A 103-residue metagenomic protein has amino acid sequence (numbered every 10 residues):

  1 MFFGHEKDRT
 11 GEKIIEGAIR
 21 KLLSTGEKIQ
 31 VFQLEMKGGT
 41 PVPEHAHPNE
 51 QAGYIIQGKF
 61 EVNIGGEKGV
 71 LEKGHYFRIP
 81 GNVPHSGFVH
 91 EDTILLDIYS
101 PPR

Functional and structural regions predicted by a protein language model:
M1-K28: A short, N-terminal "cap"/entry segment at the start of jelly-roll beta-barrel domains of the cupin/DSBH fold
F32-A46: Conserved short histidine dyad/triad with adjacent acidic residue
N49-F60, G65: Glycine- and acidic-residue-biased ligand/ion/polar-headgroup-sensing regions
I56-Q57, E72-K73, E91: A cytosolic small-molecule/anion-sensing beta-strand core signal
K59-E61, K68, D92-I94: Structural motif
G66-G81: Short acidic-glycine-tyrosine-enriched beta hairpin
G81-R103: Ligand-binding loop in jelly-roll beta-barrel domains
